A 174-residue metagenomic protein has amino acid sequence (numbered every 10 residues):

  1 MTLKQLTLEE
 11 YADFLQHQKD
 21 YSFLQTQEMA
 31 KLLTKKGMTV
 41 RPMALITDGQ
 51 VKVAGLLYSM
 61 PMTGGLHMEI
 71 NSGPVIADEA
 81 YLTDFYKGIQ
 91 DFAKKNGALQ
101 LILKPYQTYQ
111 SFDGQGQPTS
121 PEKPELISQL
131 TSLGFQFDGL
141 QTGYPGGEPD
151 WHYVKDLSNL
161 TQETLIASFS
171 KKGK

Functional and structural regions predicted by a protein language model:
T2-L6, K123-K174: Acyltransferase donor/substrate-recognition loop-hinge adjacent to the catalytic core
A12-M29: Conserved GNAT-fold acetyl-CoA-binding loop/helix
M29-L32, G139-L140: Short, P/G- and charge-enriched loop/turn segments at secondary-structure junctions
K31-G116: Conserved donor-binding loop and adjoining core beta-sheet/short helix segment in diverse acyl/aminoacyl transferases
A77, Y81, Q117-E125, T164: Alpha-helix N-cap and loop-to-helix initiation/capping positions
Q100-L103, E122, L126: A basic- and aromatic-enriched beta-loop-alpha substructure that forms the phosphate/nucleotide- and DNA/RNA-contacting
Y109-T119, E125-L126, F135: Flexible, glycine-rich active-site loops centered on histidine and acidic residues that chelate a metal or position
